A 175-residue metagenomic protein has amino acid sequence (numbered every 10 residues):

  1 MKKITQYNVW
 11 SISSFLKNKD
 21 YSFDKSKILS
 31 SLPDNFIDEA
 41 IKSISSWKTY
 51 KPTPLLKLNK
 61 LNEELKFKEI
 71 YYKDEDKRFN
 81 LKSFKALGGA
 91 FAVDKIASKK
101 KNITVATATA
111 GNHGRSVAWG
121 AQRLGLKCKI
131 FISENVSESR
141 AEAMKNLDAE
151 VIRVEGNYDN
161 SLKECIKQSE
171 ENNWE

Functional and structural regions predicted by a protein language model:
M1-E175: PLP-dependent amino-acid enzyme catalytic core
